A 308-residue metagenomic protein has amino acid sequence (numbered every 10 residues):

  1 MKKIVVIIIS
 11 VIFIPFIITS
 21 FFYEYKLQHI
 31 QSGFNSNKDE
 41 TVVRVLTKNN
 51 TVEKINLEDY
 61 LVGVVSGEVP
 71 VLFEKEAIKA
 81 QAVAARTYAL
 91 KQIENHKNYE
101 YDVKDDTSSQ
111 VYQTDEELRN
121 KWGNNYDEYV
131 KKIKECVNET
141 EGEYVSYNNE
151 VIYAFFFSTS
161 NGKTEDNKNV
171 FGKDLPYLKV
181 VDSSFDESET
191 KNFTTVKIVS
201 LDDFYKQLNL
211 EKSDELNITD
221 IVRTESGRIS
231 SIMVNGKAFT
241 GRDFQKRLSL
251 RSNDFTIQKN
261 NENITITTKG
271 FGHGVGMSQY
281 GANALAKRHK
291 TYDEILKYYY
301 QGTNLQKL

Functional and structural regions predicted by a protein language model:
M1-L308: Conserved, single-site charged/polar hotspot
